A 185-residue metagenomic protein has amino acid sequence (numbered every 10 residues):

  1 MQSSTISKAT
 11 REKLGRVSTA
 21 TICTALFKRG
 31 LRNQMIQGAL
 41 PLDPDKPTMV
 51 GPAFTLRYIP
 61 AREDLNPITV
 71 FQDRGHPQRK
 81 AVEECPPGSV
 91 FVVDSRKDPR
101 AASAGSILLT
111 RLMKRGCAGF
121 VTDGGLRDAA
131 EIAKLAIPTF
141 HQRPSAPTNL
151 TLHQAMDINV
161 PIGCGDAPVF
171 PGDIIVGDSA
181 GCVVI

Functional and structural regions predicted by a protein language model:
M1-P171, G177, I185: Feature captures the catalytic cores and cofactor-binding loops of soluble hydro-lyases/lyases that act on carboxylate
